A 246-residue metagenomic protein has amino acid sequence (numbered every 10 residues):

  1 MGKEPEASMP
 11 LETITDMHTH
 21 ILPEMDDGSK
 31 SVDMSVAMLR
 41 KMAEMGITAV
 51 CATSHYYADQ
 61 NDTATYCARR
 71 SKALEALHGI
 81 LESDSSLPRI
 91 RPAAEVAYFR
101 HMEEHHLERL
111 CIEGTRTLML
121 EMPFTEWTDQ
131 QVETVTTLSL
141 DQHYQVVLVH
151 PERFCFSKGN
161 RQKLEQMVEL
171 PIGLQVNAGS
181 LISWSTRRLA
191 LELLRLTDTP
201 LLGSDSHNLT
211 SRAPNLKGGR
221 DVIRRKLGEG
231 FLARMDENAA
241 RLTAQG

Functional and structural regions predicted by a protein language model:
M1-S86: An N-terminally biased module of ancient metal coordination in phosphate/nucleic-acid-related enzymes
G2-E4, L216-G246: Mid-to-C-terminal alpha-helical segments outside catalytic/metal-binding sites
H20-L22, H55-Y56, A93-F99, P123-T125 (+4 more regions): Active-site beta-loop-alpha junctions enriched in small/polar residues
A43, L140, L194-R195: Non-catalytic positions within long, well-ordered alpha-helices that form the structural scaffold/packing of enzyme
T48-A49, Y144, P200: Short acidic/polar active-site loop segments enriched in Thr and Asp
N61-Q175: Extended substrate/RNA-proximal surfaces in nucleic-acid metabolism proteins
D198-P214: Short acidic/histidine-rich active-site segments
